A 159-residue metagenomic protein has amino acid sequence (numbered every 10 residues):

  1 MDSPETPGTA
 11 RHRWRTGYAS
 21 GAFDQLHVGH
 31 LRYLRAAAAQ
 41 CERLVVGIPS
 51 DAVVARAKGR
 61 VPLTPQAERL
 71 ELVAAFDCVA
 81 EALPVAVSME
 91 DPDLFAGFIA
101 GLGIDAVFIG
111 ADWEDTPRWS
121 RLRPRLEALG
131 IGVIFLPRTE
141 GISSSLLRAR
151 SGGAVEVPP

Functional and structural regions predicted by a protein language model:
M1-P159: Nucleotidyltransferase catalytic core that binds NTPs
